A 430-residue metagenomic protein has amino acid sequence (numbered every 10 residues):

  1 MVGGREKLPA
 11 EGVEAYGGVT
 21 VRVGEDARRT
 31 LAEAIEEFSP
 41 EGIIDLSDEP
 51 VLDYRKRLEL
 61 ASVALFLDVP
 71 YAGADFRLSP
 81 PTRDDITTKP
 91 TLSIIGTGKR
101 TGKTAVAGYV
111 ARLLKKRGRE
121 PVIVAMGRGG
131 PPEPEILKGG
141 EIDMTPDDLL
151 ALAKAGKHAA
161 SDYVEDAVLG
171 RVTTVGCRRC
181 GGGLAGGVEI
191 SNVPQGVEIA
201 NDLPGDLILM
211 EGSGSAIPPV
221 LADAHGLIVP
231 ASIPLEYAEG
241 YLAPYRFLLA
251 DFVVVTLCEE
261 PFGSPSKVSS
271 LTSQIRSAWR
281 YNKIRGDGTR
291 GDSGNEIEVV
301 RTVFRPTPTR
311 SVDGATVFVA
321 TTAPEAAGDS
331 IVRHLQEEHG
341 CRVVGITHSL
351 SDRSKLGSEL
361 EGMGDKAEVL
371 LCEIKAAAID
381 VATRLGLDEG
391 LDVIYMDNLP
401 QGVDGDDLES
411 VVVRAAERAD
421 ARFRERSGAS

Functional and structural regions predicted by a protein language model:
M1-R55, S62-V63, R83-S93, R112-G345 (+3 more regions): Flexible phosphate-sensing "switch/lid" loops adjacent to ATP/NTP-binding sites across phosphate-transfer
L65-F76: N-terminal pre-Walker A segment at the start of P-loop NTPase domains
P90-V110: Glycine-rich phosphate-binding P-loop
G98-T101, S232, I346-S351: Short, glycine-rich nucleotide/cofactor-binding loops
S351-E359: Structural motif
